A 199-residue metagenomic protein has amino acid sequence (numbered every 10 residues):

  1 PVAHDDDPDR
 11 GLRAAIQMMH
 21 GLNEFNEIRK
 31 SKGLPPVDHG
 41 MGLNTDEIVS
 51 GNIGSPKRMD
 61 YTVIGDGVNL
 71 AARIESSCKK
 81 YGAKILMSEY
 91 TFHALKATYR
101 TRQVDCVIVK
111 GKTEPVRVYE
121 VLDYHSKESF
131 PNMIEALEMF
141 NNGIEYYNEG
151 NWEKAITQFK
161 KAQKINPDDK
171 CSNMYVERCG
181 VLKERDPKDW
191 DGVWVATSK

Functional and structural regions predicted by a protein language model:
P1-D7, M41-M59, C78-Y81, L122-H125: Catalytic strand-loop-helix junctions within cyclic-nucleotide turnover domains
A3-M41, T45, D66-K79: Alpha-helical scaffold within the catalytic cores of cyclic-nucleotide enzymes
P8, M59-I64, V104-V107: Allosteric regulatory "coupling" segments in signal-transduction proteins
A15, D38-D46, G51-I53, T62 (+2 more regions): Generic beta-strand/beta-sheet core signal
L22, G180-K183: A structural signal for well-ordered alpha-helices, especially hydrophobic packing surfaces of coiled-coils
I48-S50, A71, S77-E145, E149 (+5 more regions): Cytosolic regulatory/linker segments at or just downstream of nucleotide-handling modules in signal-transduction
